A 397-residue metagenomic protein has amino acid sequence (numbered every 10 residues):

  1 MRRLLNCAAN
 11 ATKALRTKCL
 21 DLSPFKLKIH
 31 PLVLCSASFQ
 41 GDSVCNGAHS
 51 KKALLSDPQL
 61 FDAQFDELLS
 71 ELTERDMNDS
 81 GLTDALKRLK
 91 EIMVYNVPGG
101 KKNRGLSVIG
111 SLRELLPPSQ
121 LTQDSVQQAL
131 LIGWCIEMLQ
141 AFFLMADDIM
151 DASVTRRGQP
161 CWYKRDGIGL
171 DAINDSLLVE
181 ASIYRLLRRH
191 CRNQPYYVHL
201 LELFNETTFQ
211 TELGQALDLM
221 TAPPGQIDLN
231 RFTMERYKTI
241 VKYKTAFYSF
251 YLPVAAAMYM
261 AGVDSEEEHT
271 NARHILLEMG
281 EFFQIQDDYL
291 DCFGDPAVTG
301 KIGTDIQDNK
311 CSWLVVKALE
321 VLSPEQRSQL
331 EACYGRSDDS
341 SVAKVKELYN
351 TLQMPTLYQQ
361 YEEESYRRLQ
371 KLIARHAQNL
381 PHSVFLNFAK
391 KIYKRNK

Functional and structural regions predicted by a protein language model:
R2-K397: All-alpha prenyltransferase/terpene-synthase fold signal
